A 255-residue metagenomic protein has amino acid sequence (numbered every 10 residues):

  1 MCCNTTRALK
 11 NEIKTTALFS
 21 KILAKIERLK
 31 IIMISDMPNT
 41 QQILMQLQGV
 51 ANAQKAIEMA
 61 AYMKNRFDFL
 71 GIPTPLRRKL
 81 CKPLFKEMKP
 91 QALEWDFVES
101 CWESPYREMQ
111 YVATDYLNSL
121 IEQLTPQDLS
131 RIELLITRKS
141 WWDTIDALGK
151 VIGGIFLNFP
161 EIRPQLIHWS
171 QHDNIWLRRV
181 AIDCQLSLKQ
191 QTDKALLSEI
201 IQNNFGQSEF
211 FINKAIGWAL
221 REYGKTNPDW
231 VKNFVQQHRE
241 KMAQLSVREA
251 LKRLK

Functional and structural regions predicted by a protein language model:
C2-C3: Cysteine-centered motifs
T6-R7, T16-A17, M33, Q41: N-terminal compositionally biased, intrinsically disordered segments and leader/signal-like regions
R7-A8, F19, M45, G49: Intrinsic structural disorder/low-complexity segments
L9-S20, A24: Cationic, amphipathic, low-complexity segments that mediate targeting or membrane/lipid association
I22-M33: Short, Lys/Arg-enriched N-terminal segments with co-localized hydrophobic residues within the first ~10-30 amino acids
M33-K255: Alpha-helical scaffold domains
